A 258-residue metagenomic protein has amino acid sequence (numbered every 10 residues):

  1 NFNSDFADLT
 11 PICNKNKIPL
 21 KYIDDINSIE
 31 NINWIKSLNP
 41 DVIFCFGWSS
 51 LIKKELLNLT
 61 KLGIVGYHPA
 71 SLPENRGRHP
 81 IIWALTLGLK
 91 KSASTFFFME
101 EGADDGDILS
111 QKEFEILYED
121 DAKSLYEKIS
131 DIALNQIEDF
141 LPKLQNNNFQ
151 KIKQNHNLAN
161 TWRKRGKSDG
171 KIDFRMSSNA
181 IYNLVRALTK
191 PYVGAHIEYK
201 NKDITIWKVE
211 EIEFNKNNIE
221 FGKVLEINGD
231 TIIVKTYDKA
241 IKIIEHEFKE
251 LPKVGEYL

Functional and structural regions predicted by a protein language model:
N1-Y192, H196, K202, E226-L258: One-carbon transfer enzymes
I197-E211: Short, structured protein-protein interaction patches enriched in aromatics and acidic/basic residues, typified by
W207-F214, E245-L251: A short, sequence-level motif marking secondary-structure junctions
E210-D230: A conserved acidic, glycine/proline-rich C-terminal tail/linker
